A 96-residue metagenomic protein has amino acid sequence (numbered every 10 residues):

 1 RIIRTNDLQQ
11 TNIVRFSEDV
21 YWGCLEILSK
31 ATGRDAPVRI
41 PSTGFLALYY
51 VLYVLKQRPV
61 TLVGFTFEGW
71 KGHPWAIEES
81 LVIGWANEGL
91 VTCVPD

Functional and structural regions predicted by a protein language model:
R1-D96: Metal-ion/cofactor- or nucleotide/acyl-coenzyme-handling active-site neighborhoods
